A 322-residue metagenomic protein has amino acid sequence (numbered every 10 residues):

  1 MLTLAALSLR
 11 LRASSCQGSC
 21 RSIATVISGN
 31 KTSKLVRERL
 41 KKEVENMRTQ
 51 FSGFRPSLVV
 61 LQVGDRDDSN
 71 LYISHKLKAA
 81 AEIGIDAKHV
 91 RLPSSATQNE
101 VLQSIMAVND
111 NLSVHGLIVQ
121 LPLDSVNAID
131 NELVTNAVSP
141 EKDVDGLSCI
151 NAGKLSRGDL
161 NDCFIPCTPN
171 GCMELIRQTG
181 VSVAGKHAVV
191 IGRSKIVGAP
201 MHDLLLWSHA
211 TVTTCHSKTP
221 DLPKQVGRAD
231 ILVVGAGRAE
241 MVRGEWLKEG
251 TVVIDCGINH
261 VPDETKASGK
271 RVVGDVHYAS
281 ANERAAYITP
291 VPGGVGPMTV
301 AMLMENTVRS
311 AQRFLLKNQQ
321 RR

Functional and structural regions predicted by a protein language model:
M1-I23, R322: N-terminal mitochondrial targeting presequence
L7, A24-F51, C163-E174: Short N-terminal or domain-adjacent regulatory/targeting segments
N46-L58, G64-E82: N-terminal glycine-rich anion-binding loops that anchor highly charged ligand groups
V63-L77, D159-C256, V261-A279: Glycine-rich phosphate/diphosphate-binding loop of Rossmann-like nucleotide-binding domains
A80-S94, V212-T214: Short beta-strand elements in bilobed, periplasmic/extracellular small-molecule ligand-binding domains
E100-L112: Short, well-structured alpha-helical segments in soluble
H115-H187: Anion-binding alpha/beta catalytic cores of soluble intermediary-metabolism enzymes, centered on
V134-K142, A152, C256-L315: Rossmann-fold NAD(P)-binding glycine/threonine-rich loop
